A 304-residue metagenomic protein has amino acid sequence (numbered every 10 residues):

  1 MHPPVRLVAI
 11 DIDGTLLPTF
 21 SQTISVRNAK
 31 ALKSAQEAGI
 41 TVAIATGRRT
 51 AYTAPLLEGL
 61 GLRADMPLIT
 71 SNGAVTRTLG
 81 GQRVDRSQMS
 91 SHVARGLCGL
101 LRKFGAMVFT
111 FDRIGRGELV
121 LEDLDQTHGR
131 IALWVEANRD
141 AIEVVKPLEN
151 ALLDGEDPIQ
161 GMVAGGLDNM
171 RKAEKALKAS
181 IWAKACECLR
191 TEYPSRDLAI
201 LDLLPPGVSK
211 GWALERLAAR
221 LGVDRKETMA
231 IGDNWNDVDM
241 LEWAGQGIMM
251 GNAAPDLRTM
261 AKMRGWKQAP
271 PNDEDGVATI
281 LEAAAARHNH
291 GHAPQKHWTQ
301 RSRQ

Functional and structural regions predicted by a protein language model:
H2, R6-A9, R27-I40, S180-A183: A short, Lys/Arg-enriched amphipathic alpha-helix followed by its capping loop at the start of a domain
H2-L7, S25, I200-Q304: Mg2+-dependent phosphoryl-transfer enzymes with acidic/Ser/Thr/Gly-rich catalytic loops
P4-S21, L97, L241: Asp-based phosphoryl-transfer active-site loop
R6-V8, M66-P67, D197: The start of beta-strands in P-loop NTPase/AAA+ ATPase cores
T23-L133, N252: Active-site phosphate-binding/coordination module
A35, N72, G161, L241 (+1 more regions): Residue-level signal for inorganic ion chemistry
G39-A43, A64-M66, Q160, K226-E227 (+2 more regions): Short active-site oxyanion
F111-M229, W235-D237: Conserved acidic, metal-coordinating active-site core of Asp-based, Mg2+-dependent phosphoryl-transfer enzymes
